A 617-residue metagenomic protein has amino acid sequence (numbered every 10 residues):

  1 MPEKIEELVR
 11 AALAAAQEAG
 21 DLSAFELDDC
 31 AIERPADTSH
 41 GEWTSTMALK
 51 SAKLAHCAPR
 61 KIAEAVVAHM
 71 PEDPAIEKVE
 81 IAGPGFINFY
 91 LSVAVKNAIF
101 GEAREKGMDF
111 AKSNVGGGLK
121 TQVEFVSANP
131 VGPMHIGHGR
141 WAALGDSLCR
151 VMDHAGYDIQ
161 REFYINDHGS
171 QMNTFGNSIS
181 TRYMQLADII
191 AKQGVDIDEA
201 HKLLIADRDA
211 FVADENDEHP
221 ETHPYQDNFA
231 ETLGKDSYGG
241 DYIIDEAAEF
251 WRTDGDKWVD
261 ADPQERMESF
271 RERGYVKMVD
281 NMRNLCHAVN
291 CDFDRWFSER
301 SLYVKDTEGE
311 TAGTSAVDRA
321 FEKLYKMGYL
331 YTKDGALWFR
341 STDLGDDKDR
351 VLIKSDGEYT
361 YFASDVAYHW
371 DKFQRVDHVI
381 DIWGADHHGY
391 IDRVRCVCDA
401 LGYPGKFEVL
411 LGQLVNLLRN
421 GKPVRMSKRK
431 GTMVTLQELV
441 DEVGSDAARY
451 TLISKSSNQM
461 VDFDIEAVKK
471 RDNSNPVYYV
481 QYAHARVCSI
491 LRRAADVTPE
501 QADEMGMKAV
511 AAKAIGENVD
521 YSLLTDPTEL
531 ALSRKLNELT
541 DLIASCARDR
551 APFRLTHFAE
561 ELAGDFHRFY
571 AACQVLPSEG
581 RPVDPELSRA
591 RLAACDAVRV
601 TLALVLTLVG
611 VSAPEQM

Functional and structural regions predicted by a protein language model:
M1-N97, M108, S113-M617: Non-catalytic interaction-recognition regions
A98-A103: Short, charged, solvent-exposed linker or helix-capping segments at domain edges/interfaces that act as flexible hinges
